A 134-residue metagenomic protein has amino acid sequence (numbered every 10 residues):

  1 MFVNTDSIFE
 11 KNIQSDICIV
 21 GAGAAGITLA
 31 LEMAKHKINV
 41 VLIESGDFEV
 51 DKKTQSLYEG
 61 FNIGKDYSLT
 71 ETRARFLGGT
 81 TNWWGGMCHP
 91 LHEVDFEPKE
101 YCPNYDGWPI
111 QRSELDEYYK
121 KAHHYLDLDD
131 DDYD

Functional and structural regions predicted by a protein language model:
M1-I17, K35-H36: Extreme N-terminal leader/targeting segments of oxidoreductases
D16-G21, V41, R73-A74, T80-T81: Short, flexible coil/turn micro-motifs enriched in small/turn-prone residues
I17, A25-I38: A short, Lys/Arg-enriched amphipathic alpha-helix followed by its capping loop at the start of a domain
G21-A24, S45: Glycine-rich Rossmann-fold phosphate-binding loop(s) that bind the pyrophosphate of adenine dinucleotide cofactors
A24-T28, Y67-T70: Short alpha-helical segments and helix-capping/turn motifs at coil-helix boundaries
A34-Q55: Glycine-rich FAD pyrophosphate-binding loop
F48-C88: Conserved N-terminal glycine-rich FAD pyrophosphate-binding loop of Rossmann-like flavoproteins
T81-D134: Rossmann-like flavin
